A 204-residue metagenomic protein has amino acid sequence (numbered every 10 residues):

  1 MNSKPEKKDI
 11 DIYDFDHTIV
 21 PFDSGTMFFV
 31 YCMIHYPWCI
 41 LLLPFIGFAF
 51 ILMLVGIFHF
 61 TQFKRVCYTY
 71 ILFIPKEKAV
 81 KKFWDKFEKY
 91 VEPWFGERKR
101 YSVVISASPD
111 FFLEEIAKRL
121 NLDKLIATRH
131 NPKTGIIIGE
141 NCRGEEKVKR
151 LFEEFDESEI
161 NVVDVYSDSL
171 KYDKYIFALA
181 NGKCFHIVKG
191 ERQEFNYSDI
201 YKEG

Functional and structural regions predicted by a protein language model:
N2-I10, V80-G204: C-terminal cap/substrate-recognition subdomain and adjoining C-terminal extension of metal-dependent phosphatase-like
N2-V55: Active-site neighborhood of HAD-like aspartate-dependent phosphohydrolases
D16, V55, Y68-I71, F83 (+2 more regions): A general boundary/transition motif marking the beginning of the first structured unit of a protein
P21-F22, F60, G144: Generic structural signal for well-ordered secondary structure
M27-F28, I46, Q62, V66 (+3 more regions): Exposed alpha-helical structural elements
L42-Y68, A117-L120, K124-L125: Short, compositionally biased "basic patch" segments
T61-V91: Metal-dependent phosphoesterase signature
